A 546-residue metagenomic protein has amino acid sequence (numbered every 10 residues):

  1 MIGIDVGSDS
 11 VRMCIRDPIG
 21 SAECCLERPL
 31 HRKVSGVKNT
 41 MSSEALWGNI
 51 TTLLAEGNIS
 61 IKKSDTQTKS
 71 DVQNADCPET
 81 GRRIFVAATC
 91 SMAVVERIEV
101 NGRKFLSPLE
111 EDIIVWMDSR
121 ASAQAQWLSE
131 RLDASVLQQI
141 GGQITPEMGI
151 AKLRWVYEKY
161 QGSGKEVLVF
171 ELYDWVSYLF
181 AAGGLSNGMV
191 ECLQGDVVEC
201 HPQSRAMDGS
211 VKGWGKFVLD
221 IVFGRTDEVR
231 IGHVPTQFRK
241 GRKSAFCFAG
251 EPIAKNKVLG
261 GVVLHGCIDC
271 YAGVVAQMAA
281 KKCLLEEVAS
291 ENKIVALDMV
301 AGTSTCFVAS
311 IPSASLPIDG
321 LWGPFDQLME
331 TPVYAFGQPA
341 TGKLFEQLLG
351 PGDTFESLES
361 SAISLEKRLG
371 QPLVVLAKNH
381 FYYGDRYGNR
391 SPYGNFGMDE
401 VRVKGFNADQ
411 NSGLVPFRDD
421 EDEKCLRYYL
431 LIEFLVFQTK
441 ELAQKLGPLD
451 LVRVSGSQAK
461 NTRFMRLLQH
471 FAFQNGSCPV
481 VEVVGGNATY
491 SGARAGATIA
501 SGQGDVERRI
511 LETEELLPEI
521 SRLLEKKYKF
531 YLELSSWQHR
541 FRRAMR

Functional and structural regions predicted by a protein language model:
M1-D5, G81-A87, I114, V169 (+4 more regions): Short glycine-aspartate micro-motif
M1-G36, K63, Q67-N74, V86-Q126 (+2 more regions): Glycine/Thr-rich phosphate-binding loops that ligate phosphate moieties of nucleotide and other phosphorylated ligands
V6-S8, S135-C270, M278: Gly/Ser/Thr-rich active-site cleft segment
E23-G57, E110-G141, E147: Phosphate-binding loop and its immediate beta->loop->alpha context in nucleotide/phosphate-handling enzymes
M41, R83-A87, I114-M117, I140-M148 (+9 more regions): Active-site nucleophile and cofactor-binding loops and adjacent substrate-binding regions of central metabolic enzymes
L53-R82, Y160-S163, V218, V222-D227 (+1 more regions): Phosphate/pyrophosphate-binding loops at sites that engage ATP/ADP/AMP, CoA/4′-phosphopantetheine, polyphosphate
D112-Q161, A181, C200-F217, I221 (+1 more regions): Glycine-rich phosphate-binding loop plus the immediately following alpha-helix
W127-R131, W155, G250-V258, C267-A296 (+1 more regions): Conserved phosphate-binding catalytic cores of ATP/NTP-utilizing and phosphoryl-transfer enzymes
